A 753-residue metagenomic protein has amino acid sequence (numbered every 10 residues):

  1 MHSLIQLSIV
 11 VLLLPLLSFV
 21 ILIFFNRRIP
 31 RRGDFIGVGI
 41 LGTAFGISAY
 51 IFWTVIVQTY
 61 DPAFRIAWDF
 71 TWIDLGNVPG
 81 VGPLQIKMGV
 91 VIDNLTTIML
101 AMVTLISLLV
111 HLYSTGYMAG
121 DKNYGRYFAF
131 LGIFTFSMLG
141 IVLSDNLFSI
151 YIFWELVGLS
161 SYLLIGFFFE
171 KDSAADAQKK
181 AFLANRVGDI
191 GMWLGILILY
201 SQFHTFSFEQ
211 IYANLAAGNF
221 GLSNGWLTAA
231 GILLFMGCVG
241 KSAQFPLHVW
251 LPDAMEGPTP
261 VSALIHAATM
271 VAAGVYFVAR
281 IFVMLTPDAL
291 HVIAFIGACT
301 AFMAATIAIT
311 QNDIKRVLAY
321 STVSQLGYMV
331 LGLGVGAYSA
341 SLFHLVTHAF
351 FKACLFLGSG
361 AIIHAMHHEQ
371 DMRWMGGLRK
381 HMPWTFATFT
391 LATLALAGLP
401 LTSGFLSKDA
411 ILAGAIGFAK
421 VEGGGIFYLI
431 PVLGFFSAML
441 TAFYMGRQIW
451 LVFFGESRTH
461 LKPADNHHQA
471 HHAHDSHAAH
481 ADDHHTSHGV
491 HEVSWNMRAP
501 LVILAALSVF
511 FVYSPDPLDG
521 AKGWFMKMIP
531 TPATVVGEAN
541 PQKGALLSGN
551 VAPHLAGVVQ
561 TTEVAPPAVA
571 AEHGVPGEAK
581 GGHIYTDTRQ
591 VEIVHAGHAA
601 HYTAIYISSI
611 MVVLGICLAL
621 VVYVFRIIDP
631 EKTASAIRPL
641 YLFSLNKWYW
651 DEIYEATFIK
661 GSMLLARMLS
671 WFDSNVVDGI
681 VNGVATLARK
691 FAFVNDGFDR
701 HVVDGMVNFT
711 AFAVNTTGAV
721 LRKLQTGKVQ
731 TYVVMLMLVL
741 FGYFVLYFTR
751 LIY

Functional and structural regions predicted by a protein language model:
M1-L13, I29-G37, L84-M102, G140-F153 (+9 more regions): Membrane-entry segments of alpha-helical transmembrane domains in multi-pass membrane proteins
M1-L7, F25-A129, Q202-N224, R280-F282 (+3 more regions): Transmembrane helix-loop-helix hairpins at membrane boundaries of multipass inner-membrane proteins
L12-N26, L108-L109, V239, A243 (+1 more regions): N-terminal signal-anchor/start-transfer transmembrane helix
F19-I23, V110-H111, A305-I307, Y444 (+3 more regions): Alpha-helical transmembrane segments
P30-A44, K179-G191, H381-T390, H491-A506 (+1 more regions): Alpha-helical transmembrane segments and their helix-start/interface "positive-inside/aromatic belt" motifs in integral
I40-V57, G188-I198, F389-P400, P500-A521 (+3 more regions): Hydrophobic alpha-helical membrane-insertion segments
L75, V81-N94, P517-I610, V621-Y753: Aromatic-capped, Gly/Pro-kinked transmembrane alpha-helices
L109-I150, L159-S487: Hydrophobic transmembrane alpha-helices and their helix-loop junctions in integral membrane proteins
